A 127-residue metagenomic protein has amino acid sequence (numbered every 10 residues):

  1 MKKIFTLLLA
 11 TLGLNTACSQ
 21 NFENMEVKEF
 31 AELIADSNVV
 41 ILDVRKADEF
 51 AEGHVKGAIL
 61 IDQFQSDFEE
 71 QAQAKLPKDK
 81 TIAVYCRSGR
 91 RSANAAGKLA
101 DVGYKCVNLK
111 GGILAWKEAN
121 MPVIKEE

Functional and structural regions predicted by a protein language model:
K2-L8, C18-L33, V39, D48-T81 (+1 more regions): Rhodanese-like catalytic fold shared by cysteine-dependent sulfurtransferases and DSP/PTP-type phosphatases
G13-L14: N-terminal signal peptide c-region/cleavage motif recognized by signal peptidases
I41-D43: Structural scaffold elements adjacent to functional motifs in cytosolic proteins
Y85: Short, surface-exposed ligand- or partner-binding patches at beta-edge/loop junctions that are enriched in aromatics
